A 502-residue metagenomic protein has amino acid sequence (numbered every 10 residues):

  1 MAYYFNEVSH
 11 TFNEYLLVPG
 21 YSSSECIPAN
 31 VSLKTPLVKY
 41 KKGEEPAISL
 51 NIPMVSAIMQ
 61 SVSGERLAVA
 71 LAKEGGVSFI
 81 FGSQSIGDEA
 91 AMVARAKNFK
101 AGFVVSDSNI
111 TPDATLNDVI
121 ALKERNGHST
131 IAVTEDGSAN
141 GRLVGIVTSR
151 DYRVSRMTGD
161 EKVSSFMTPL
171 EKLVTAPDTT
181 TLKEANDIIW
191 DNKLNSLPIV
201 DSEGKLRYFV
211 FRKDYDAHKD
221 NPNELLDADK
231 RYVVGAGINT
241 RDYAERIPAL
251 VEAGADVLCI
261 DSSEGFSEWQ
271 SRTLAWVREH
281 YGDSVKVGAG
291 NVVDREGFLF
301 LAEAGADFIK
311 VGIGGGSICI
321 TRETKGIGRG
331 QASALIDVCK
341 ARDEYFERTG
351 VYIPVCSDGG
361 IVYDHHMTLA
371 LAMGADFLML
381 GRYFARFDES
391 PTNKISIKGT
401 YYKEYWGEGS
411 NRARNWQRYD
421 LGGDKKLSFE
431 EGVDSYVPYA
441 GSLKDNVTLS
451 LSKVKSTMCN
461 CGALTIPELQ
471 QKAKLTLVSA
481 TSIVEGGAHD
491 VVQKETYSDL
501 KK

Functional and structural regions predicted by a protein language model:
M1-Y21, S108-T111, A176-P177, K183-D187 (+3 more regions): Alpha/beta catalytic cores of nucleotide-metabolism and tRNA/nucleoside-modifying enzymes
I27-L50, A57-M59, D88-H128, V133-D136 (+6 more regions): Bateman/CBS regulatory modules and CBS-like beta-alpha motifs in cytosolic regions of diverse proteins
E45-A47, A72, K97, I120-E124 (+7 more regions): Surface-exposed amphipathic alpha-helices with a cationic face
A47-S56, G102-D107, D227-A236, R278-V293 (+2 more regions): Short beta-strand/loop segments at the ligand-binding rim of alpha/beta enzyme cores
R66-V69, Y243-A253, V287, V293-V311 (+1 more regions): Catalytic cores of alpha/beta
K73-D88, A255-S267, D307-K325, I361-I395: Glycine-rich phosphate-binding active-site loops on the catalytic face of alpha/beta enzymes
F79-Q84, S108-I110, T130-A132, T175-A176 (+6 more regions): Catalytic beta/alpha-barrel core
Q84-A94, N140, S155-D160, K205-L225 (+5 more regions): Active-site-adjacent beta->alpha loops and helix N-cap segments on the catalytic face of soluble alpha/beta enzymes
